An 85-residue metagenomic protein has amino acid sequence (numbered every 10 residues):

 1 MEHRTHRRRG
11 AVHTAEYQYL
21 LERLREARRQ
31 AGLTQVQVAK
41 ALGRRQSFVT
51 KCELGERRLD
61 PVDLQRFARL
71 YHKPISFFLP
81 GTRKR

Functional and structural regions predicted by a protein language model:
M1-T14, S76-R85: Short, charged recognition helix plus adjacent turn of helix-turn-helix-like nucleic-acid-binding domains
Q18, R29-Q30, R58: Short amphipathic helical patch at the helix-1/turn junction of helix-turn-helix
E22-A41: Short basic helix-loop element that most often maps to the first helix and adjoining turn of HTH DNA-binding modules
L24, Q35, Q46, P61-L64: Helix-turn-helix DNA-binding elements, focusing on the entry/boundary residues of the two helices that contact DNA
A31, L42, C52, L70-Y71: Core residues of bacterial helix-turn-helix
L42-L59: Recognition helix of helix-turn-helix/homeodomain-like DNA-binding domains that insert into the DNA major groove
G43, V62-F77: DNA major-groove recognition helix of helix-turn-helix/homeodomain DNA-binding modules
